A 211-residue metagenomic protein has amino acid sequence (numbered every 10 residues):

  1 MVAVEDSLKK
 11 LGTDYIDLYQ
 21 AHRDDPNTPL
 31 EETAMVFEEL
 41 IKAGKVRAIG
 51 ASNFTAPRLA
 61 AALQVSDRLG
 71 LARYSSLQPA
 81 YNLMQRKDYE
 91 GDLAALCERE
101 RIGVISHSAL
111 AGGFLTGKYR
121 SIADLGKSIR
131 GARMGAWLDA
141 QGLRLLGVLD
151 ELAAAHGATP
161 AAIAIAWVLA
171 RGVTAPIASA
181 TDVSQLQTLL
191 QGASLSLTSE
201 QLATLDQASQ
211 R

Functional and structural regions predicted by a protein language model:
M1, E5, Y19-Q20, A43: Intrinsically disordered low-complexity regions specifically enriched for long asparagine
M1-L11, L59-Q64: Short, acidic/polar
L8-T28: Active-site groove signature of glycoside hydrolases
T28-Q210: Beta/alpha (TIM)-barrel catalytic core signal, keyed to glycine-rich beta->alpha loops juxtaposed to Asp/Glu that bind
